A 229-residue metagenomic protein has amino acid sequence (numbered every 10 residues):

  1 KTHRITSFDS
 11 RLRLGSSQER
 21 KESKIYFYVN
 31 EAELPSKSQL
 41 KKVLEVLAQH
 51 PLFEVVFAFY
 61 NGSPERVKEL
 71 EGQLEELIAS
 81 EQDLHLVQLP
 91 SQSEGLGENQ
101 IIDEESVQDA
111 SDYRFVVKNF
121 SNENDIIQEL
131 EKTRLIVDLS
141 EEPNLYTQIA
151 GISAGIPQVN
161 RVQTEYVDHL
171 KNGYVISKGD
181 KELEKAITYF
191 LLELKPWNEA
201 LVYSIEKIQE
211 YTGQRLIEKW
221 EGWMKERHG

Functional and structural regions predicted by a protein language model:
F8: Carbohydrate-associated surface elements
R11-R13, S17-S111: Conserved catalytic-core segment of nucleotide-activated headgroup transferases in glycan assembly
I127, L145-S153, T164: Short alpha-helical segment that forms part of, or immediately flanks, the ligand-binding pocket in carbohydrate-active
Q128-P143: Acidic donor-binding loop of glycosyltransferase active sites
I156-R161: Short hydrophobic beta-strand element within catalytic cores of glycosyltransferases and related nucleotide-activated
L170-D180, Y189-L194: Conserved acidic donor-binding segment of nucleotide-sugar-dependent glycosyltransferases
Y189, P196-E210: A short, well-ordered alpha-helix in the C-terminal region of glycosyltransferases
G213-G229: C-terminal alpha-helical cap of glycosyltransferases
